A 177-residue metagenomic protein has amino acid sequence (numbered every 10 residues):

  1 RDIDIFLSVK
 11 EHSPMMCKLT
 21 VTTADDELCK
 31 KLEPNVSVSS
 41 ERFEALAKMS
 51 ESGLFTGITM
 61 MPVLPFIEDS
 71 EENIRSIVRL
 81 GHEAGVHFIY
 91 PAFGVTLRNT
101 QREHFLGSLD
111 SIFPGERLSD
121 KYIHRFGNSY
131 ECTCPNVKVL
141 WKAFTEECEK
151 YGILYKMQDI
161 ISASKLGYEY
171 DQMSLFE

Functional and structural regions predicted by a protein language model:
R1-R125, S129: Conserved AdoMet/S-adenosylmethionine-binding subsite of the radical SAM
S108-E177: C-terminal accessory extensions appended to soluble enzyme cores
